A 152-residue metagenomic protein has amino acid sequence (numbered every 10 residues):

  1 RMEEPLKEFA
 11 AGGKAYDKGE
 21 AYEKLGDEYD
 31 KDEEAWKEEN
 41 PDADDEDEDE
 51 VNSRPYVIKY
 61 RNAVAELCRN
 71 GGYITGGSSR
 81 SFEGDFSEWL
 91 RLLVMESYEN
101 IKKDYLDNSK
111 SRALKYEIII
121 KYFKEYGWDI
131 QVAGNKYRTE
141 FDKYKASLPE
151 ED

Functional and structural regions predicted by a protein language model:
R1, K7, E48: Active-site recognition of the HExxH zinc-binding catalytic motif
E4, F9-A11, K24, D42: Low-complexity, interaction-prone regions
G19-Y22, G26, D47: P-loop NTPase signaling cores
Y29, E33, K37, A43-D152: Pan-zinc metallopeptidase signature
